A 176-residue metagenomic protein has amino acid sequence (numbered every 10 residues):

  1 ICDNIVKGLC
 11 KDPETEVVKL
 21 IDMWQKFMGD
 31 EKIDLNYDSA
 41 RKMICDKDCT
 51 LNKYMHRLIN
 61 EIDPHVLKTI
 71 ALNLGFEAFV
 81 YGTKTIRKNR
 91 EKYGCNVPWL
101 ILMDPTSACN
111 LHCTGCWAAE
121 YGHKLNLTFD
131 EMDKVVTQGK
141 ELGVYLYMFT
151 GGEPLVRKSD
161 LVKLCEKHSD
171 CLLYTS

Functional and structural regions predicted by a protein language model:
I1-K53: Auxiliary Fe-S-binding modules of radical SAM enzymes
C49-L102: N-terminal [4Fe-4S]-dependent radical SAM core
G94-N96, L100-F129: Canonical Radical SAM [4Fe-4S] cluster-binding loop centered on the CxxxCxxC motif and its immediate flanking residues
N96-L100, V144, D170: A general structural motif
E120-M132, L146-L161, K167-C171: Conserved non-cysteine loop/helix-boundary elements of the Radical SAM core domain that shape
Y174-T175: Conserved small/polar residues in nucleotide/adenosyl-binding loops
